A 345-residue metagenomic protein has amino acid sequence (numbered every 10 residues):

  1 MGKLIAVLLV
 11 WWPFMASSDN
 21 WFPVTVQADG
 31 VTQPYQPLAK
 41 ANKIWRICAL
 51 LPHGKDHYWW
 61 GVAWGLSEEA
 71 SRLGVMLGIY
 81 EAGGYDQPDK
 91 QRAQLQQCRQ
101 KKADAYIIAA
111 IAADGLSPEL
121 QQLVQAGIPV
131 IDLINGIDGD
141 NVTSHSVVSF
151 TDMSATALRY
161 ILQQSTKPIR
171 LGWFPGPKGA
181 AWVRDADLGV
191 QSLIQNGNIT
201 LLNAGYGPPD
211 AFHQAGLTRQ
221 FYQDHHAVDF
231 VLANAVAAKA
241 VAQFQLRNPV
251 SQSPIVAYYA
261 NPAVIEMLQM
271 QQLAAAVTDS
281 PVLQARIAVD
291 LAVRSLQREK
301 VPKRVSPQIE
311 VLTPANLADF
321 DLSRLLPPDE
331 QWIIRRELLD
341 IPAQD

Functional and structural regions predicted by a protein language model:
P13-M15: N-terminal signal peptide c-region/cleavage motif recognized by signal peptidases
D19-K40, L283, I287-D345: Hinge/cleft segment of the Venus flytrap/periplasmic-binding protein
T25-P37, W45-G65, E69, G78-R92 (+4 more regions): Extracytoplasmic "Venus flytrap"
I47, L51, L66, A155-I199 (+3 more regions): An alpha-beta-alpha
S71-Q87, R170-W173, Q191-F212: Short beta-strand elements in bilobed, periplasmic/extracellular small-molecule ligand-binding domains
A105-V124, V190, G207-M267: Hydrophobic alpha-helical
A113-D152, Q163, N261-Q269, L273-A274: Flexible loop/hinge segments that line or gate small-molecule binding clefts
H145-L171, D185, H213-A215, A260-V264 (+1 more regions): Hydrophobic alpha-helical segments within soluble ligand-binding/sensing domains
